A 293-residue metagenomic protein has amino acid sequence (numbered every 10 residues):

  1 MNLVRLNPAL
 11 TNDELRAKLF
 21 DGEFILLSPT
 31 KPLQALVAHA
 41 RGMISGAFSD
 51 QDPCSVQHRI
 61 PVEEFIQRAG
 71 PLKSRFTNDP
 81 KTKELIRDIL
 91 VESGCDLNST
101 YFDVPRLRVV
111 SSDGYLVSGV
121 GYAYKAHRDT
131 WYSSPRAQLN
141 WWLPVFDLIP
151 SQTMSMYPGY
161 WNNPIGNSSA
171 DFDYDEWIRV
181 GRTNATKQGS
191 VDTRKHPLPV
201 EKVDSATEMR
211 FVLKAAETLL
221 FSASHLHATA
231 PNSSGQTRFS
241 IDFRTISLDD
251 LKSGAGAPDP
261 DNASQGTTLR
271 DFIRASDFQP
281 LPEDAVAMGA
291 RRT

Functional and structural regions predicted by a protein language model:
M1-G94, A285-R292: N-terminal auxiliary "cap/dimerization" subdomain that precedes the catalytic jelly-roll/cupin core of mononuclear
L19-F20, S28-F48, V212-L220, S224 (+3 more regions): Elongated scaffolding segments in large macromolecular assemblies, built predominantly from amphipathic alpha-helices
P32-L33, G114, D147-L148, W161-N162 (+2 more regions): Short, solvent-exposed loop/turn segments at secondary-structure junctions
C54, W161-R179, D261-L281: Short, cationic low-complexity segments
D88-N162: Conserved double-stranded beta-helix
D129, T207-M209, H227-P231: Generic recognition of flexible, low-complexity loop/linker segments
S151-F221: Double-stranded beta-helix
H225-T293: Non-heme Fe(II)/2-oxoglutarate
